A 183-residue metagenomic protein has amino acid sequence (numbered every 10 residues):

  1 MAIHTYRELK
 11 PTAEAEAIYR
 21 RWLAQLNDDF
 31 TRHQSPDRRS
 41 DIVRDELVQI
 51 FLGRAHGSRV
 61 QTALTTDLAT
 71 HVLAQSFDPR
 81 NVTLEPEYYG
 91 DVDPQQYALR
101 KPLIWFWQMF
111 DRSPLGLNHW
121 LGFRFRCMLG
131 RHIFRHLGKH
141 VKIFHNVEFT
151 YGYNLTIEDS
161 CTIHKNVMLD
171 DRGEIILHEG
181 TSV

Functional and structural regions predicted by a protein language model:
M1-H132: Terminal amphipathic alpha-helical/low-complexity segments used for targeting or macromolecular assembly
R135, K139-I143, V147, L155 (+3 more regions): A structural motif detector for beta-strand N-caps
